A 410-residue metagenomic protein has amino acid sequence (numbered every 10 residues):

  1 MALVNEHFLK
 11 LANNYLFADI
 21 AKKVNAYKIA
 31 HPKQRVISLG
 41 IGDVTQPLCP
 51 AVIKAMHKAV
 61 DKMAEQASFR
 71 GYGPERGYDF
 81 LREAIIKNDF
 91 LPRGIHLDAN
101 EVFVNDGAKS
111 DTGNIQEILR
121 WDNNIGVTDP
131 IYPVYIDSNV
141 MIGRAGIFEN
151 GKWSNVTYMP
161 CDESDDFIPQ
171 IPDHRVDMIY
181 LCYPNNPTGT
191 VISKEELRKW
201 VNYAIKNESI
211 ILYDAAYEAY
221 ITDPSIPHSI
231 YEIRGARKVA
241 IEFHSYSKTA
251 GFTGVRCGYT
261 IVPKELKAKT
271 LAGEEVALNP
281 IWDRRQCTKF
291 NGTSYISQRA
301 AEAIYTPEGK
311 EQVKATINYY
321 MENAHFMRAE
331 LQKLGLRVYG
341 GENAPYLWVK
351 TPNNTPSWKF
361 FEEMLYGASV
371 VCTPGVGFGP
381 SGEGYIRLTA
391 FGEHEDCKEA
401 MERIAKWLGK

Functional and structural regions predicted by a protein language model:
A2-D106, I304-E308, K410: N-terminal small-domain helix-loop-helix segment of the aminotransferase-like
H31, K206-N207, L334, A368: Helix C-cap/helix->beta junction micro-motif
Q66-A204, E218-I233: Conserved core of the PLP fold type I
K87, L91, I95, N354 (+3 more regions): PLP-dependent enzyme catalytic core of the Aspartate aminotransferase-like
N123, K206-I210, R237-K238: A short helix->loop->beta-strand "cap" motif at the edges of active sites that frequently abuts
E149, E232-N318, H325, A329 (+1 more regions): Conserved core segment of the aminotransferase class I/II
Q298, E302, I317-R328, V338-K350 (+1 more regions): Conserved glycine-rich beta-strand-loop-beta hairpin in the small C-terminal domain of fold type I
